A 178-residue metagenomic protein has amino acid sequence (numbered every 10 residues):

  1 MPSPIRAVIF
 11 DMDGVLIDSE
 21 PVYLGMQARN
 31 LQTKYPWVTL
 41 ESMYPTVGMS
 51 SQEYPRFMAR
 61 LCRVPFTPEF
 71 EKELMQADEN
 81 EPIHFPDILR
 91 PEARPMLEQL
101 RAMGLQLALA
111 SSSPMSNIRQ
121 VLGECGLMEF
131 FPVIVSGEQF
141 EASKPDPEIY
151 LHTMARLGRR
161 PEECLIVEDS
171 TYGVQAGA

Functional and structural regions predicted by a protein language model:
M1-Y44: Active-site neighborhood of HAD-like aspartate-dependent phosphohydrolases
P4, P82-L109, M115-R119: Short, acidic loop-to-helix structural element flanking the phosphoryl-transfer center in phosphate-processing enzymes
L24, A28, S51-R56, M115 (+1 more regions): An amphipathic alpha-helix signature
P36-V38, V64, L127, G158-R159: Helix N-cap/coil-helix junction residues
V47-E81, P91-R94, E98-R101: A metal-dependent, Asp-based hydrolase signature
P86-D87, A108, P114-L165, T171-Q175: Substrate-recognition "cap/lid" segment bordering the active-site pocket of phosphatases
